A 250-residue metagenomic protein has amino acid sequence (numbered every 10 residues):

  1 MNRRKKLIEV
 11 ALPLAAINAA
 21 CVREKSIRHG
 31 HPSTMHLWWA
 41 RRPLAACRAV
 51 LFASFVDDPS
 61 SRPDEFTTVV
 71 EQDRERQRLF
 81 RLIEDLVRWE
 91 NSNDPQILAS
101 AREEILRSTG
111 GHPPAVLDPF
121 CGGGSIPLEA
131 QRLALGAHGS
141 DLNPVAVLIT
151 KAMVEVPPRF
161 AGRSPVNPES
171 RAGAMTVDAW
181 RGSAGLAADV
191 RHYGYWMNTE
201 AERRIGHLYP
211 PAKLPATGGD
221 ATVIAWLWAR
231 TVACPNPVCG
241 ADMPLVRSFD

Functional and structural regions predicted by a protein language model:
M1-D250: S-adenosyl-L-methionine-dependent nucleic acid methyltransferase catalytic domains
